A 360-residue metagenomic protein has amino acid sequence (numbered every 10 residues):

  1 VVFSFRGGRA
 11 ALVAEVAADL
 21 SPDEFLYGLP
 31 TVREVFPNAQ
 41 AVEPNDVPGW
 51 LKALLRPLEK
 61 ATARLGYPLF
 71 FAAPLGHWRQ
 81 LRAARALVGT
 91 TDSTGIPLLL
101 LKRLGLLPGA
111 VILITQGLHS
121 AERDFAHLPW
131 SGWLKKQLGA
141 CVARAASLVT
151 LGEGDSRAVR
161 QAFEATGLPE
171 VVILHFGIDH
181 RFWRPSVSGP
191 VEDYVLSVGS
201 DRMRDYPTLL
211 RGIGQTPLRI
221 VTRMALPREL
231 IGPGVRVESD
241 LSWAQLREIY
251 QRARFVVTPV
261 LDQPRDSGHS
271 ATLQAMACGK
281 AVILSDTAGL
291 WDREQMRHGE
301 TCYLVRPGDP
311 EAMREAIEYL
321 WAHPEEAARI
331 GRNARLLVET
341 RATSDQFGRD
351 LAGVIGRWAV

Functional and structural regions predicted by a protein language model:
V16-E24, S188-A244: Conserved catalytic-core segment of nucleotide-activated headgroup transferases in glycan assembly
P30, L75-A83, A121, L128-L148: Membrane-proximal helix-turn-helix segments that form the acceptor-binding/catalytic region of lipid-linked
A146-P169, I178-H180: A short, active-site helix/loop in glycosyltransferases that binds the activated sugar's phosphate group
R157-R160, H175-E192, E229-L230: Acidic anion/phosphate-binding donor-loop and adjacent secondary structure in glycosyltransferase catalytic cores
Q251-S267, K280: Acidic donor-binding loop of glycosyltransferase active sites
A277, A281-D286: Short hydrophobic beta-strand element within catalytic cores of glycosyltransferases and related nucleotide-activated
M296-P310, Y319-P324: Conserved acidic donor-binding segment of nucleotide-sugar-dependent glycosyltransferases
A312-E315, Y319, E326-R341, F347-G353: A short, well-ordered alpha-helix in the C-terminal region of glycosyltransferases
